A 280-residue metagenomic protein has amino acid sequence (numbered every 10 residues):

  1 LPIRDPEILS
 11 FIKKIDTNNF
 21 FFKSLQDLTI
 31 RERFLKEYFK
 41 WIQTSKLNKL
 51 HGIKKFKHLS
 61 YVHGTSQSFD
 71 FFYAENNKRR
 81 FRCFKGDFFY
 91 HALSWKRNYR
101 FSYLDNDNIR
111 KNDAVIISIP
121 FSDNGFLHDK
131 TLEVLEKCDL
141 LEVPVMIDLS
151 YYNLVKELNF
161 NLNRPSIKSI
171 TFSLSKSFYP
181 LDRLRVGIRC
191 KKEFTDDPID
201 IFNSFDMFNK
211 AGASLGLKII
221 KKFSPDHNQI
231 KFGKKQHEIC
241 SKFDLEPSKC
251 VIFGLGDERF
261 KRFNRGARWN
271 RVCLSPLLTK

Functional and structural regions predicted by a protein language model:
L1-K280: PLP-dependent class I/II
